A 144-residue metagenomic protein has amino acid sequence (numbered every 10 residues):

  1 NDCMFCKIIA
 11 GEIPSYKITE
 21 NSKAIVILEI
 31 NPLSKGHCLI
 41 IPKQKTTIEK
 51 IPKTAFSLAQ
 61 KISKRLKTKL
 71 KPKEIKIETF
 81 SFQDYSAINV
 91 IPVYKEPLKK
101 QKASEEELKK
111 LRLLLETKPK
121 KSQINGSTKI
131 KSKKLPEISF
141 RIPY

Functional and structural regions predicted by a protein language model:
N1-Y144: HIT superfamily nucleotide-processing domains
